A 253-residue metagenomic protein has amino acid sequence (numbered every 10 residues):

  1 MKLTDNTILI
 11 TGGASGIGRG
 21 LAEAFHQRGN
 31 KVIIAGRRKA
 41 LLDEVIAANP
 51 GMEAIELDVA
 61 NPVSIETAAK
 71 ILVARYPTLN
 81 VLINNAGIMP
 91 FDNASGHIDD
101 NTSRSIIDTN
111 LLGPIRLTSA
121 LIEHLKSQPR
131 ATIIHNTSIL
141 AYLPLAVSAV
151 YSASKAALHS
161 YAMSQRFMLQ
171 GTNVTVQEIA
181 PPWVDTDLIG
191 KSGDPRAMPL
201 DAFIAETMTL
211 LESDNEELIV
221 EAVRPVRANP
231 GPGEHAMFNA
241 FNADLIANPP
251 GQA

Functional and structural regions predicted by a protein language model:
T7, G12-G16: Conserved glycine-rich cofactor-binding loop
R28-E44: Conserved glycine-rich Rossmann-like NAD(P)H-binding loop of the short-chain dehydrogenase/reductase
L57-K70, D100: The beta1-alpha1 cofactor-binding region of Rossmann-like NAD(H)/NADP(H)-dependent oxidoreductases
E66, M89-R104, V147-V150: Conserved mid-core segment of classical short-chain dehydrogenase/reductases
T118, S154: Active-site helix of classical SDR
S138: Residue(s) in the substrate-gating loop at a strand-loop-helix junction that position the organic substrate next
E178-I179, T186, G190-P232: C-terminal helical subdomain
